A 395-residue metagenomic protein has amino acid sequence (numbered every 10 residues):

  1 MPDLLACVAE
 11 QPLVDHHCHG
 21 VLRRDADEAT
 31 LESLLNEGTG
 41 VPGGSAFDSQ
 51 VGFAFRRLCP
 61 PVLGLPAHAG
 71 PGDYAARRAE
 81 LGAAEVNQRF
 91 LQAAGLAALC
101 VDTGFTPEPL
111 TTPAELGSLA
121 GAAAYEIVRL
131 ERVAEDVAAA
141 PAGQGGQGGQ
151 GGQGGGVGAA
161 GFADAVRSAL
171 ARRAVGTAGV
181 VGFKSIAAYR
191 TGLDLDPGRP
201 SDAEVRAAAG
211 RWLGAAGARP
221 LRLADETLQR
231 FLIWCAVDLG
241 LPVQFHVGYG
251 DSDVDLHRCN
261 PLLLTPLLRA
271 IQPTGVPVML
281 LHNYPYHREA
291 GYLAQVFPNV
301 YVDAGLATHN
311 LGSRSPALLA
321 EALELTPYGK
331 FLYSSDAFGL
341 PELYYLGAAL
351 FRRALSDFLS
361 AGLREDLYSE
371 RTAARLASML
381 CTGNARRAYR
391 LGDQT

Functional and structural regions predicted by a protein language model:
M1-H16, R23, E28-L65, A69-A79 (+2 more regions): Mid-to-C-terminal alpha-helical segments outside catalytic/metal-binding sites
H17, L99, F183, A236 (+4 more regions): Conserved, mostly hydrophobic/aromatic
H19, G104, R129-E135, I186-R190 (+4 more regions): Active-site beta-loop-alpha junctions enriched in small/polar residues
A29-A120, D164-A178: Alpha-helical scaffold segments that flank or form the walls of functional sites
R89-A93, T111-E126, A169-G179, C235-D238 (+3 more regions): Acidic (Asp/Glu)-rich catalytic clusters
Q144-G156: Intrinsically disordered, low-complexity terminal tails and inter-domain linkers enriched for S/T/G/P/D/E
A178-R288: Divalent metal-binding pocket/active-site signature
N260, P266-L268, T274-T395: H/E-rich (His + Asp/Glu) clusters that bind or coordinate divalent metals
